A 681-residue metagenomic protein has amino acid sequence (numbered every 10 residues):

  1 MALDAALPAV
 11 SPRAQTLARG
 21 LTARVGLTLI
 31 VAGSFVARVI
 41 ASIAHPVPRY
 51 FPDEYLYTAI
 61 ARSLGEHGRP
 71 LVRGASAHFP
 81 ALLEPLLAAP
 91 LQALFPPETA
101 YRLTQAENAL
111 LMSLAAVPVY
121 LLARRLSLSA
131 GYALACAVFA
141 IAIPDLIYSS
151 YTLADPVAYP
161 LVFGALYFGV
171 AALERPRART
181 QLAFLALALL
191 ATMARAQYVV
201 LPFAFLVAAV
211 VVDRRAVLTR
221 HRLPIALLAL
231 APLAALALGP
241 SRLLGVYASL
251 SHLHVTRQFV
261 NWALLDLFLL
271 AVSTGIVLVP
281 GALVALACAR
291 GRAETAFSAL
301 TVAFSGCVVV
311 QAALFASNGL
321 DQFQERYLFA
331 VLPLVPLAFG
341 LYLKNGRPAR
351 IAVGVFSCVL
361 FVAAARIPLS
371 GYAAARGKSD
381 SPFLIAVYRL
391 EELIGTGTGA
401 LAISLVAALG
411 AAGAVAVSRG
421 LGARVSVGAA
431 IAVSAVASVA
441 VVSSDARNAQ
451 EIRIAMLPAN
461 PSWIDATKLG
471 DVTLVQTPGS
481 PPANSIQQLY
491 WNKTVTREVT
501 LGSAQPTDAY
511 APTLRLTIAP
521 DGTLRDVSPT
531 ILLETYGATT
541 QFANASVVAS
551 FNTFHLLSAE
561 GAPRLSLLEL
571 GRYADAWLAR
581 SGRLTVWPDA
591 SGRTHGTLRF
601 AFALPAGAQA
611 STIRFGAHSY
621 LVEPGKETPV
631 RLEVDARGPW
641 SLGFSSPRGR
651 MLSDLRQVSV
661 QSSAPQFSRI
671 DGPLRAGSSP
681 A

Functional and structural regions predicted by a protein language model:
M1-I40, L283, A287-V302, A416-I431 (+1 more regions): Start-transfer (signal-anchor) and selected internal transmembrane alpha helices of multi-pass inner/ER membrane
L3, I394, G502-A681: C-terminal luminal/periplasmic domains and tails of membrane-associated envelope-modifying transferases
L27-L29, L110, V119-A142, P160 (+1 more regions): Transmembrane-helix signature of polytopic, membrane-embedded enzymes that assemble or transfer cell-envelope glycans
S34-A37, A133-I141, Y167, A188-T192 (+1 more regions): Short helix- or helix-capping micro-motifs that position conserved polar/aromatic residues at function-defining sites
A37-A41, Y198, P202-R290, S298-F315 (+1 more regions): Membrane-lumen/periplasm interface segments of specific transmembrane helices in polyprenyl phosphate-linked
I43-Y55, E66-A89, L94, R102: Membrane-proximal lumenal/periplasmic loop motifs of glycosylation machinery
A77, S150-A158: Short acidic/glycine- and proline-prone juxtamembrane loop motifs at membrane-interface regions of multi-pass membrane
R125-S127, A165-Q181, A209: Membrane-interface transmembrane helices that cradle and orient dolichyl/undecaprenyl
